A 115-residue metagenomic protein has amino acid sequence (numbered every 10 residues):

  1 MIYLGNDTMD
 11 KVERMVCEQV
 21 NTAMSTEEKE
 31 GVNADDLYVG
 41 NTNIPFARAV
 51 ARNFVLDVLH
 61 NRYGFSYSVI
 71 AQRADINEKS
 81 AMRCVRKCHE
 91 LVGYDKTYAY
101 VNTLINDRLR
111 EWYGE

Functional and structural regions predicted by a protein language model:
M1-E27, W112-E115: General nucleic-acid-binding
N6, D10, F46, D95: Conserved phosphate/pyrophosphate-binding and hydrolysis machinery centered on Walker-type P-loop NTPases, extending
T22-R52: Short, Lys/Arg-enriched anionic-surface-contact patches
A49-F65: Short, amphipathic alpha-helical "recognition" segments used to contact nucleic acids or chromatin
H60, V85-V92: DNA major-groove recognition helix of helix-turn-helix
S68-R73, N77: Short alpha-helical "recognition helix" segments of helix-turn-helix
R73, A81-C84, C88: Residues in the recognition helix of alpha-helical DNA-binding motifs
V92-E115: Short Lys/Arg-enriched helix C-cap and helix-to-coil transition segments that create basic nucleic-acid-contact patches
